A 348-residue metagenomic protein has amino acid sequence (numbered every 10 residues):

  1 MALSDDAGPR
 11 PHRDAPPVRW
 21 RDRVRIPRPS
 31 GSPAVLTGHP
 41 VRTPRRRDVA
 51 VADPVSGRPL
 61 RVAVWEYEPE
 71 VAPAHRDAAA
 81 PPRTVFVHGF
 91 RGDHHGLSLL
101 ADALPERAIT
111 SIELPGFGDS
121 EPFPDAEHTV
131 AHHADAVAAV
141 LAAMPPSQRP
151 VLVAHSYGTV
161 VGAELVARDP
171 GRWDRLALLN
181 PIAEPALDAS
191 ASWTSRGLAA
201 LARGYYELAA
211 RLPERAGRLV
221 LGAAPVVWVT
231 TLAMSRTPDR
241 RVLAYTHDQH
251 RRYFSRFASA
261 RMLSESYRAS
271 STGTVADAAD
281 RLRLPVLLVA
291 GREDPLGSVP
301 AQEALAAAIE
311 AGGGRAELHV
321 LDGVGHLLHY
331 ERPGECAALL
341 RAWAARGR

Functional and structural regions predicted by a protein language model:
S56-L60, W65-A72, L114-Y157, D169 (+2 more regions): Active-site loop/oxyanion-hole signature of alpha/beta-hydrolase fold enzymes
A63-E121: Conserved HGGG/HGGXW glycine-rich cap/lid loop of the alpha/beta-hydrolase fold
T159-P170, L176: Short glycine-enriched nucleophile-adjacent loop and the immediately C-terminal alpha-helix near the catalytic center
R175-E214: Flexible "cap/lid" loop of the alpha/beta hydrolase fold
E214-R281: Conserved alpha/beta-hydrolase catalytic His-Asp/Glu region
L282, L288-A290, D294: Short beta-strand/loop motif that positions the catalytic acidic residue of the alpha/beta-hydrolase fold
P295-A301: Conserved alpha/beta-hydrolase "acid-adjacent" motif
L296, V324-P333, A337: Catalytic histidine-centered segment of alpha/beta-hydrolase-like enzymes
